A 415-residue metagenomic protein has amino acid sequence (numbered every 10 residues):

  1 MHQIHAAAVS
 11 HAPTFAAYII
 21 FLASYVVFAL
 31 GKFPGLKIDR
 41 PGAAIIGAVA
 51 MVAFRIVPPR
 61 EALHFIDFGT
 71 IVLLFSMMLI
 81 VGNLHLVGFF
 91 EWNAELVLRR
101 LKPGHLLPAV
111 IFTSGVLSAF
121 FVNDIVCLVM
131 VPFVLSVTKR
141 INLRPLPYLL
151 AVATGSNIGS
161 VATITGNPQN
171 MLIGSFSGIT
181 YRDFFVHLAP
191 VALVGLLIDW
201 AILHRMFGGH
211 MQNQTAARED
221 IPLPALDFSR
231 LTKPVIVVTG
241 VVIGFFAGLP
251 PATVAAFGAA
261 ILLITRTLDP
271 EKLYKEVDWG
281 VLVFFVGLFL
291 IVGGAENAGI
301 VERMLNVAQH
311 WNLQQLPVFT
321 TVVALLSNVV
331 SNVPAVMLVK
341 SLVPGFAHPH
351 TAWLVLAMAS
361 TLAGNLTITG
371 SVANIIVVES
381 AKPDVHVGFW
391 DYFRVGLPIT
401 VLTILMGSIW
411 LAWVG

Functional and structural regions predicted by a protein language model:
M1-G82, P190-L196, W200-I300, V387 (+1 more regions): Hydrophobic transmembrane alpha-helices of multi-pass small-molecule transporters
R40, A44, M78, L107-S114 (+9 more regions): Alpha-helical transmembrane segments of multi-pass membrane proteins, especially transporters and channels
A50-A53, G174-Y181, L262-R266, L342-P344 (+1 more regions): Interfacial segments of multi-pass membrane proteins
R60-L146, V277-H348: Membrane-embedded alpha-helical segments and adjacent helix-loop junctions characteristic of multi-pass solute
V81-G82, L101, T113-N123, T154-T163 (+4 more regions): Helix-loop-helix module between adjacent transmembrane segments
N93-A94, I125-S136, L149-L150, T163-S177 (+4 more regions): Re-entrant/interfacial helical elements at transmembrane boundaries that shape and gate the permeation pathway
V137, I141-G209, T215-R218, W353 (+1 more regions): Membrane-core helix-loop-helix motifs of multi-pass transport proteins
F185-G195, P317-G415: C-terminal transmembrane helix pair
